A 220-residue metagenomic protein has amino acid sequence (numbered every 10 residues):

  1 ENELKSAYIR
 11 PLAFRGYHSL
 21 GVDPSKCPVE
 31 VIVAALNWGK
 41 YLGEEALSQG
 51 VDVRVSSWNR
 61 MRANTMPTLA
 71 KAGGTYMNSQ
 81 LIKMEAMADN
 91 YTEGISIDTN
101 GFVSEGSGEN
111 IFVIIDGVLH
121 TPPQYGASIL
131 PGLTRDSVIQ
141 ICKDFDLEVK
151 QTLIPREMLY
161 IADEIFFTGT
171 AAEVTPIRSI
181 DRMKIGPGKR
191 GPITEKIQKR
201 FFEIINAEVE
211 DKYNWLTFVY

Functional and structural regions predicted by a protein language model:
E1, S6-L20: Short, glycine/charge-rich beta-strand/loop segments that flank catalytic centers and engage negatively charged groups
F14, S19-Y220: Helix-start/capping segments and mature chain N-termini
